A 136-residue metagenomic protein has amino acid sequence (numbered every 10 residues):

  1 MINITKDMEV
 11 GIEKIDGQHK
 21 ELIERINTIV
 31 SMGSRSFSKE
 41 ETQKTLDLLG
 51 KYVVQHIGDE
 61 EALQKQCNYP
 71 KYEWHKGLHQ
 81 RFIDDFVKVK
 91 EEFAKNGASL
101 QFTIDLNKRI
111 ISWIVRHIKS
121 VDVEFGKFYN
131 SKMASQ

Functional and structural regions predicted by a protein language model:
M1-Q136: Small-residue-biased structural context
